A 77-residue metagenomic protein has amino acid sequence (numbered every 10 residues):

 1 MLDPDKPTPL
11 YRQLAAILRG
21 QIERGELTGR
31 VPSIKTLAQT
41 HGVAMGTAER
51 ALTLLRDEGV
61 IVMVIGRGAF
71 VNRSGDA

Functional and structural regions predicted by a protein language model:
M1-V43, E49-V62, R73-A77: Extreme N-terminal segment that seeds HTH/winged-HTH DNA-binding domains in transcriptional regulators
R67-R73: Minor-groove-contacting beta-hairpin "wing" of winged helix-turn-helix DNA-binding domains
